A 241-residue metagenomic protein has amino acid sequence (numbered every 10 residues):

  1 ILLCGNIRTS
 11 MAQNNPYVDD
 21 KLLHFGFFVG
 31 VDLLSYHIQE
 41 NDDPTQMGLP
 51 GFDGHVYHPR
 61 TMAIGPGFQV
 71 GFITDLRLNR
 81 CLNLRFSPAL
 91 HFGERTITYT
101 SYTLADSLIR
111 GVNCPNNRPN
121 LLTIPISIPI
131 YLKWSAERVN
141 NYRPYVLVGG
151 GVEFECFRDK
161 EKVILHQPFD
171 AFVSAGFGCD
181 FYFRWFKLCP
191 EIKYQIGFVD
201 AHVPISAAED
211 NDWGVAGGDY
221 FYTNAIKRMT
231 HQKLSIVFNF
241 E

Functional and structural regions predicted by a protein language model:
L2-S10: C-terminal segment of classical bacterial N-terminal signal peptides
A12-Q69, K233, N239-E241: Short glycine/proline- and aromatic-enriched beta-strand/turn motifs that initiate or cap beta-hairpins
Q13-H24, V31-S35, I73-R158, S235-V237: Gram-negative (and chloroplast) outer-membrane scaffold detector with strong preference for beta-barrel transmembrane
K21-L23, I64-F68, L122-I126, Y142 (+2 more regions): Residues that define the transmembrane beta-barrel architecture of outer-membrane proteins
Q39-T61, G93-L121, C156-H166, H202-K227: Flexible, solvent-exposed loop segments that connect beta-strands
P168, R184-E241: Predominantly the C-terminal beta-signal and adjacent terminal strand-loop region of outer-membrane beta-barrel
S174-Y182, K187: Conserved C-terminal beta-signal and adjacent last beta-strands/turns of outer-membrane beta-barrel proteins
